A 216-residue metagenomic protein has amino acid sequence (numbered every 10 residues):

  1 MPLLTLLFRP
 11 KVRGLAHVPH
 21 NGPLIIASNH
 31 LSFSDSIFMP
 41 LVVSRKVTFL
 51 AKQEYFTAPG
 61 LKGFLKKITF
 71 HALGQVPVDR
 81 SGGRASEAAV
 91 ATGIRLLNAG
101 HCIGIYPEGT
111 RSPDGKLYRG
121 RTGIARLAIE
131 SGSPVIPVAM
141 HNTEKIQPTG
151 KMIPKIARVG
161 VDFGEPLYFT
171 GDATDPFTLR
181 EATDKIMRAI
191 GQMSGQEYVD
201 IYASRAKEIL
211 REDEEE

Functional and structural regions predicted by a protein language model:
P2-P23, Y168: A short, well-structured juxtamembrane/interface segment
L3-T5, T69-F70, L96, A128: A generic structural signal for well-ordered alpha-helical segments
T5, H20-G83: Catalytic core of membrane glycerolipid acyltransferases/transacylases, capturing the structured, soluble-facing
T5-R13, A85-E87, T143-K145: Short gly/ser/thr-rich secondary-structure transition/capping motifs
P10-L15, D35-S36, K62-G63, V90-T92 (+2 more regions): A generic local structural motif
G14, N29, A51-K52, G74 (+2 more regions): A secondary-structure boundary/capping signal
A16, Q53, D79-S81, A139 (+1 more regions): Residues at the C-termini of beta-strands that transition into short coil/loop
E87-E216: Non-catalytic C-terminal accessory region of glycerolipid acyltransferases and related lyso-lipid remodeling enzymes
